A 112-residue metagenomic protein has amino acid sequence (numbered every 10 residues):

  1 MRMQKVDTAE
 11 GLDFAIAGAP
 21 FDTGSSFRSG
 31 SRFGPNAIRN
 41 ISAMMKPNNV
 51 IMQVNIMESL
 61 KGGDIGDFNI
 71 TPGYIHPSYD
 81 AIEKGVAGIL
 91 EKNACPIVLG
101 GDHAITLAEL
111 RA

Functional and structural regions predicted by a protein language model:
M1-A112: Metal-dependent C-N hydrolase catalytic cores
